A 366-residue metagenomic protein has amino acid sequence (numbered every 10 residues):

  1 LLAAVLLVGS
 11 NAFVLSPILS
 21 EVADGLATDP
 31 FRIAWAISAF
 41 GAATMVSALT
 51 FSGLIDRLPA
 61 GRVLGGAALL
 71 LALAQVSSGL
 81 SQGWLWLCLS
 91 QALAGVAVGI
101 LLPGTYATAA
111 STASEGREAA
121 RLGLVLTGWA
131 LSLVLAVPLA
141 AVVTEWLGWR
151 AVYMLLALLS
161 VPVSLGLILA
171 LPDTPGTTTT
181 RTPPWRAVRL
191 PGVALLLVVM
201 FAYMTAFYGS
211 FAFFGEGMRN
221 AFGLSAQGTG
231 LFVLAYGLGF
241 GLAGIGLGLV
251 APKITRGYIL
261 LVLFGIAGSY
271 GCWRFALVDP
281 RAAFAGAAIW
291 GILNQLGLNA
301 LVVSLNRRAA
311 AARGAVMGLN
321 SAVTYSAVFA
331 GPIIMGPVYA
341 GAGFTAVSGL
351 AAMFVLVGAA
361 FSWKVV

Functional and structural regions predicted by a protein language model:
A27, P59, L80-W86, G223 (+1 more regions): Helix-breaking motifs and short loop linkers at transmembrane-helix boundaries and internal kinks in secondary membrane
V46-Q82: Conserved MFS/SLC helix-loop-helix module at the cytosolic interface between two early adjacent transmembrane helices
S47-P59, A243-T255, Y339: Helix-to-loop junctions at the C-terminal end of transmembrane segments in multipass secondary transporters
A74, L85-L93, R281-I289: Paired small-residue
S90-G128: Cytoplasmic helix-loop-helix junction between adjacent transmembrane helices in 12-TM secondary transporters
E115-R117, G123-L169: Helix-loop-helix hairpin linking two adjacent transmembrane segments in secondary transporters
G257-L301: C-terminal transmembrane helical hairpin of 12-TM major facilitator-type secondary transporters
R308-F344, A351: A late C-terminal transmembrane helix in Major Facilitator Superfamily
